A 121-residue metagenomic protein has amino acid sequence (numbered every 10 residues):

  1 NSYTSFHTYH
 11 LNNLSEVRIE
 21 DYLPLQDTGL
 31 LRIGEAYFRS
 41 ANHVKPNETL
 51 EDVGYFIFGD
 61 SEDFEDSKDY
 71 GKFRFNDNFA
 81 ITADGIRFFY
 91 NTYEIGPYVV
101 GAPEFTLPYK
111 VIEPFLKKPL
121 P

Functional and structural regions predicted by a protein language model:
N1-P121: Compositionally biased intrinsically disordered regions enriched in Thr/Gly
